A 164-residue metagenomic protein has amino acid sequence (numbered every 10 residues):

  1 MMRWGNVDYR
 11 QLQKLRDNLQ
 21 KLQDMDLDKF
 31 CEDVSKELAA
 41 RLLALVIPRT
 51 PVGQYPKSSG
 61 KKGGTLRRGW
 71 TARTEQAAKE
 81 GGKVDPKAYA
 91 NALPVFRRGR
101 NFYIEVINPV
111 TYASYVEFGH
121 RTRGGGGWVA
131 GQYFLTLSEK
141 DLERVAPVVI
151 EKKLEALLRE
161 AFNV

Functional and structural regions predicted by a protein language model:
M1-V164: Short, Lys/Arg-rich flexible segments
